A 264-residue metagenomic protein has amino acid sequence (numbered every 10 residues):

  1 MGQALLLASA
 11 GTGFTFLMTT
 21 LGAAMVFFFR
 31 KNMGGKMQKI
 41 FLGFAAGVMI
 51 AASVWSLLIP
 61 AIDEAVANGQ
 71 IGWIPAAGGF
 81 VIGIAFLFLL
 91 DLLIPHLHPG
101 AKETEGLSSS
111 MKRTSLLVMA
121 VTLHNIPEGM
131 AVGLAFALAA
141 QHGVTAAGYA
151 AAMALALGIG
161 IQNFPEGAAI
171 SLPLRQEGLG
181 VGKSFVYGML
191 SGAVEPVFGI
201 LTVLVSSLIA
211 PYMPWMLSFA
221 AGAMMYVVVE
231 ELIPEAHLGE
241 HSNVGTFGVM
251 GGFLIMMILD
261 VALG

Functional and structural regions predicted by a protein language model:
M1-G264: Intrinsically disordered, metal-sensing/regulatory segments
